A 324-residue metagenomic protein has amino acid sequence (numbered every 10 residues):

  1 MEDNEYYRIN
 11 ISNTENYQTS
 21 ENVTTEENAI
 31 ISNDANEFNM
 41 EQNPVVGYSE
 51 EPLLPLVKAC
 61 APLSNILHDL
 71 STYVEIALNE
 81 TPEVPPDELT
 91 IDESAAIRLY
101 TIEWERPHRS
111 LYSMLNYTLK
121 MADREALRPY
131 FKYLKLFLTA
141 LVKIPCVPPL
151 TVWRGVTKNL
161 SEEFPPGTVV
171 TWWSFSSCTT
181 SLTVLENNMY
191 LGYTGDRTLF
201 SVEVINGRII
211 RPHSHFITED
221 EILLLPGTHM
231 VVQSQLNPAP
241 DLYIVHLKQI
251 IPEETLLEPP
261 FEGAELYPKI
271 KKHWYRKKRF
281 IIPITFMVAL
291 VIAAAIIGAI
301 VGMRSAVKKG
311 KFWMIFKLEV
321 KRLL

Functional and structural regions predicted by a protein language model:
E2-G47, S214, D220-H229, Q233-W274 (+2 more regions): Cys-His-centered catalytic/binding microenvironment captured across papain-like cysteine peptidases and homologous
E27-N28, N33-V74: N-terminal-proximal low-complexity accessory segments that begin disordered and transition into the first
V57-H213: Internal glycine-rich, Lys/Arg-flanked active-site/core loops of soluble domains
V147, T179, D196, L223-P226 (+2 more regions): Intrinsic disorder
W153, S181, V232, H273 (+1 more regions): Conserved structural-core and active-site-/substrate-pathway-adjacent residues in large, well-folded domains of enzymes
I281-G310: Alpha-helical transmembrane segments in eukaryotic/viral proteins
K308-L324: Extracellular/lumenal N-termini and interhelical loops of multi-pass eukaryotic membrane proteins
